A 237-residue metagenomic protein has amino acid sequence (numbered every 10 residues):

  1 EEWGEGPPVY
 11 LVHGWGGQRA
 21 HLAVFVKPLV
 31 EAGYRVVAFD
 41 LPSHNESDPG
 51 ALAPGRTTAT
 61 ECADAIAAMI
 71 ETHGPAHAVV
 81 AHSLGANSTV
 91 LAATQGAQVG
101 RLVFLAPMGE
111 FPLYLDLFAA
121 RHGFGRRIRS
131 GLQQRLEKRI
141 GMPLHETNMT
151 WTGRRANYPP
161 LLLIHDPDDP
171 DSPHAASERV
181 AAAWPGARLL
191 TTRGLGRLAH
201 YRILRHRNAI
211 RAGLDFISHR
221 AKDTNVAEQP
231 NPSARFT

Functional and structural regions predicted by a protein language model:
G6, G14-G17: Active-site glycine-rich loops that stabilize anionic/oxyanionic intermediates across multiple enzyme folds
R19, V26-P49: Conserved alpha/beta-hydrolase
P54-H73, H77: Alpha/beta-hydrolase active-site loop
V80-T89: Gly/Ala-rich beta-loop-alpha elbow adjacent to hydrolase catalytic centers
A97-M142: Hydrolase active-site cap/lid region
A156-N157, L162-H165, D169: Short beta-strand/loop motif that positions the catalytic acidic residue of the alpha/beta-hydrolase fold
P170-A176: Conserved alpha/beta-hydrolase "acid-adjacent" motif
L195-N208: Catalytic histidine-centered segment of alpha/beta-hydrolase-like enzymes
